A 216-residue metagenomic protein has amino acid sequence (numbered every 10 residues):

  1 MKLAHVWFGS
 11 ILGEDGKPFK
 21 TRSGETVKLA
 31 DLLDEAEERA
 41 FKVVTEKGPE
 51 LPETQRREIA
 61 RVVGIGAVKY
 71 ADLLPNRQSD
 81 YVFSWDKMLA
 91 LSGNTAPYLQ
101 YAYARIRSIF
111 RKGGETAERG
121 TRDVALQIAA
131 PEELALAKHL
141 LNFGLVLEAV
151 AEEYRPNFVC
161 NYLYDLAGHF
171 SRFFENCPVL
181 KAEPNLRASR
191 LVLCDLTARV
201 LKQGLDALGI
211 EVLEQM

Functional and structural regions predicted by a protein language model:
M1-M216: Non-catalytic interaction-recognition regions
